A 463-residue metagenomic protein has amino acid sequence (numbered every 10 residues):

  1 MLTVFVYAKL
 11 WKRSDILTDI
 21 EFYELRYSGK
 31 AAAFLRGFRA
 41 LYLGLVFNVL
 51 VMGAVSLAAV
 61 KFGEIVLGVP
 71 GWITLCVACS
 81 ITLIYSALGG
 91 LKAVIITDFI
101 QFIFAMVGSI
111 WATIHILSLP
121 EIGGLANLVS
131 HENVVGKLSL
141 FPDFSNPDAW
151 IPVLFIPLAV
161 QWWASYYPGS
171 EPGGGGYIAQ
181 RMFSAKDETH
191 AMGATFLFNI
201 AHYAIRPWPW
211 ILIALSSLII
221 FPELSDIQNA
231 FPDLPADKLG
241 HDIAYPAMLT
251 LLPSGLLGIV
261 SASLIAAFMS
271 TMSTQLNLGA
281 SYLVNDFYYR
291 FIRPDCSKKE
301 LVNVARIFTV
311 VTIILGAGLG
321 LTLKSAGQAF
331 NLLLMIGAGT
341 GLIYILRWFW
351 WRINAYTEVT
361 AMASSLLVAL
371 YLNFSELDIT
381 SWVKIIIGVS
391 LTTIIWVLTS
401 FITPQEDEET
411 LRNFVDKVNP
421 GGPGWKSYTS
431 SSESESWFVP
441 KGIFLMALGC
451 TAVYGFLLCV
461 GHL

Functional and structural regions predicted by a protein language model:
M1-L463: Membrane-embedded helix-loop-helix hairpins and adjacent transmembrane boundary segments in multi-pass transporters
